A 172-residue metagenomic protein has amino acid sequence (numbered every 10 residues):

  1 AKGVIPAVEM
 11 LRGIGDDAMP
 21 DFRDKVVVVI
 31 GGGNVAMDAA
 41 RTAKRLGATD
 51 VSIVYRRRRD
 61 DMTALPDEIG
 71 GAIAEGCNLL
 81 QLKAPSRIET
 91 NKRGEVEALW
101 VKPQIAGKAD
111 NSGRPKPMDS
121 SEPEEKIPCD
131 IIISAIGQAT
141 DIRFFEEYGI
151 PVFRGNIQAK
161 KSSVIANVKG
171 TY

Functional and structural regions predicted by a protein language model:
A1, A40-T42, L65-P66, F144-Y148: Short amphipathic alpha-helical segments
K2-D24, A109-Y172: FAD-site-proximal beta/loop scaffold in flavoenzymes
I5, N78-L80, W100, Y172: General small-molecule cofactor/ligand-binding pocket signal
R12-I14, A40-R87: Rossmann-like dinucleotide-binding cores of NAD(P)H-dependent redox enzymes
A18-A48: Rossmann-like NAD(P)H-binding beta-loop-alpha module
R57-R59, P103-I105, T140: Glycine-rich beta-alpha junction loops
L82-E95, P103-K108: A conserved short coil-to-beta-strand element within the FAD-binding core of flavoproteins
